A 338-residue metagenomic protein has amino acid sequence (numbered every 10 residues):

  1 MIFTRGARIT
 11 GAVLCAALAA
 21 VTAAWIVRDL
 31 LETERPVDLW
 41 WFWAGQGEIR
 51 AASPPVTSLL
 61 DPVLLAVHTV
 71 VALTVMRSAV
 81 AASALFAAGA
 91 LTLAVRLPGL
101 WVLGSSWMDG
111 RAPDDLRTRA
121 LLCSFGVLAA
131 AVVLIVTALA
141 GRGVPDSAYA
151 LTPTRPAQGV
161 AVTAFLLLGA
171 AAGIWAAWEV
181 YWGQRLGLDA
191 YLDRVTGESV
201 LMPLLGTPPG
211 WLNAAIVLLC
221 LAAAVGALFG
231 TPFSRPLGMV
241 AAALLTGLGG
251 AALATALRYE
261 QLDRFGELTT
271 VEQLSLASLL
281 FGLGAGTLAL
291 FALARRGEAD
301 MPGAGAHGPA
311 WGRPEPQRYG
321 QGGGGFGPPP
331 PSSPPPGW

Functional and structural regions predicted by a protein language model:
M1, A299-W338: Intrinsically disordered, low-complexity Pro/Gly-rich regions
M1-T10, H68-A88, V132-T163, L218-A241 (+1 more regions): Cytoplasmic membrane-interface segments at the C-terminal ends of transmembrane helices
G11-V21, T57-L60, L64, A84 (+8 more regions): Hydrophobic alpha-helical transmembrane segments of polytopic
L14-R28, L91-R96, F125-V133, Q158-Q184 (+2 more regions): Alpha-helical transmembrane segments of multi-pass integral membrane proteins
A16-A19, P232-R235, A241-A304: C-terminal functional regions that serve as terminal interaction/effector modules
W25-V63, L97-C123, A177-A215, A251-L279: Membrane interfacial helix motifs at helix-loop boundaries and amphipathic/re-entrant anchors
R77, A81-G143: Hydrophobic, ordered structural segments
R111-I135, A161-L168, G266-F291: Alpha-helical membrane-associated segments of multi-pass integral membrane proteins
